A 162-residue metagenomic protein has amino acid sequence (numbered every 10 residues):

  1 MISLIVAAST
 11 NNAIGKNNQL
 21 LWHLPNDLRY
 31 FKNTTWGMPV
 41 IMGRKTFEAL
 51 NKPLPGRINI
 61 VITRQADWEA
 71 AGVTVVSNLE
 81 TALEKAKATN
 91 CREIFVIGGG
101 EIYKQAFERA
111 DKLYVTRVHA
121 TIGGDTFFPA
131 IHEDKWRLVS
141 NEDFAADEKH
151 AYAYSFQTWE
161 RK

Functional and structural regions predicted by a protein language model:
M1-K162: Enzymes that bind and transform nitrogen-containing heteroaromatic metabolites
